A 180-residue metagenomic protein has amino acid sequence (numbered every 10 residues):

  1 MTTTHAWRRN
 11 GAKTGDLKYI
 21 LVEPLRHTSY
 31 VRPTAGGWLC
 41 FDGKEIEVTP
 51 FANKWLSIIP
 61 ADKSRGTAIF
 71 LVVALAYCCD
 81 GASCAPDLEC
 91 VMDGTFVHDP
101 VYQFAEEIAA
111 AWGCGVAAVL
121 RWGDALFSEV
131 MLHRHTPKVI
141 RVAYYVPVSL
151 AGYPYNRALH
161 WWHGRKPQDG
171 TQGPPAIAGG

Functional and structural regions predicted by a protein language model:
M1-G180: Extended terminal accessory/targeting regions
